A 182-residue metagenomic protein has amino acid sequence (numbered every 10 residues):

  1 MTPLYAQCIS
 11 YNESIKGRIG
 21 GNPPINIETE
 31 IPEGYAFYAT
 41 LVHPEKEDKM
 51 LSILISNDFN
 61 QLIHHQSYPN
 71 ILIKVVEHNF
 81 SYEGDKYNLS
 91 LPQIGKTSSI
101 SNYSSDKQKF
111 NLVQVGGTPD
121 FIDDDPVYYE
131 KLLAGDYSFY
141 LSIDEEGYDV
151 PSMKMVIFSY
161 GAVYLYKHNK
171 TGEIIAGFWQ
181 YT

Functional and structural regions predicted by a protein language model:
M1-T182: Preference for intrinsically disordered or flexible, low-complexity segments and adjacent hinge/connector residues
